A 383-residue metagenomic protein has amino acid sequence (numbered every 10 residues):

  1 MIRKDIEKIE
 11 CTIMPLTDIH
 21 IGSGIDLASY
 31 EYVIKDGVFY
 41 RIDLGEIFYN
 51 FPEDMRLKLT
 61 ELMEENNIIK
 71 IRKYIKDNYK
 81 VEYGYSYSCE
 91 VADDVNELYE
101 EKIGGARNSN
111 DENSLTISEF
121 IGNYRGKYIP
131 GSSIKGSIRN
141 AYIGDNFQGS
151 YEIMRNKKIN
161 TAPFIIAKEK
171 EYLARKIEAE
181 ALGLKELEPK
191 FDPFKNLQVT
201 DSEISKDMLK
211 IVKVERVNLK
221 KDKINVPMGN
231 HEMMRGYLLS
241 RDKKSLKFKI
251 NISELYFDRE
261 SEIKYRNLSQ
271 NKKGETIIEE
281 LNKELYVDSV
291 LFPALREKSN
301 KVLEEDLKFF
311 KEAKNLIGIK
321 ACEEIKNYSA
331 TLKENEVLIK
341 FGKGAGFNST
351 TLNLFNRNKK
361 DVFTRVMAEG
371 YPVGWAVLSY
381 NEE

Functional and structural regions predicted by a protein language model:
M1-E383: Basic, Gly/Ser/Thr-rich N-terminal segments that form RNA-phosphate-binding interfaces in CRISPR RAMP
